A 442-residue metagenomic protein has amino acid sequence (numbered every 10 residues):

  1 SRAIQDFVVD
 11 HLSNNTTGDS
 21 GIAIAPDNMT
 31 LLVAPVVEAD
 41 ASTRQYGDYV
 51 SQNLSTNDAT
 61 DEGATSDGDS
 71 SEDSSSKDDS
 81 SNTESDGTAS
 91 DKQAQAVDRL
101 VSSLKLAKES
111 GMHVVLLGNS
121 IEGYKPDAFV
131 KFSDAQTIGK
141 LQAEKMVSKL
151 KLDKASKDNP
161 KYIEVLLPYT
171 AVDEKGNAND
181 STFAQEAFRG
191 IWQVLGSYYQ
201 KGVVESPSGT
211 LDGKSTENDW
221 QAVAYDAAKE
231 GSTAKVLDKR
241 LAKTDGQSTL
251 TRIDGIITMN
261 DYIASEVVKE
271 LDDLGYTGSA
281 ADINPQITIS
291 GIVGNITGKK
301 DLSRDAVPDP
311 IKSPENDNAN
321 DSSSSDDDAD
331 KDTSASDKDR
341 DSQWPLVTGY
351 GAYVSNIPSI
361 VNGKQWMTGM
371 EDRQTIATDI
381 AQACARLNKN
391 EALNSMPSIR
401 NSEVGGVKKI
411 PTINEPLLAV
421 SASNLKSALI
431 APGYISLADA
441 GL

Functional and structural regions predicted by a protein language model:
S1-S20, L31, S42-R44, G209-G246 (+3 more regions): Structural motif
A3, V130-I163, E186, G231-L237 (+2 more regions): Hydrophobic alpha-helical segments within soluble ligand-binding/sensing domains
S42-T43, Y49-G68, S74, S81-S90 (+3 more regions): Flexible loop/hinge segments that line or gate small-molecule binding clefts
E72, K77-D79, V172-N179, D309-T333 (+2 more regions): Hinge/cleft segment of the Venus flytrap/periplasmic-binding protein
D91-A94, E122-S148, L166-P168, K175-F183 (+1 more regions): Short beta-strand elements at the ligand-binding edges of bilobed clamshell
S110, V114-V115, T258-V268, D272-G363: Venus flytrap/periplasmic-binding-protein-like
K140-G202, C384, L393-S421: An alpha-beta-alpha
I253-L271, N356-V361, M367-N394: Extracellular/periplasmic ligand-binding modules, especially the Venus flytrap/periplasmic-binding
